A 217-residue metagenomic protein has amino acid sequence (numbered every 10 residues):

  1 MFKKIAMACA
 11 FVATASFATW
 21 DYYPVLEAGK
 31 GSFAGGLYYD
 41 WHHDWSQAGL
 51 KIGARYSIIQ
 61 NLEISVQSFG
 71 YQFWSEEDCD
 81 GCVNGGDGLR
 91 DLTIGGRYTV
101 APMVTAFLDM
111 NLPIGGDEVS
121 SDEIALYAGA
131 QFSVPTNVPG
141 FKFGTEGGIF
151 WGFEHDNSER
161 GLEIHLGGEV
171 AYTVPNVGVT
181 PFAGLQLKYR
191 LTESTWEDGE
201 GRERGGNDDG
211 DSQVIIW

Functional and structural regions predicted by a protein language model:
M1-E27: Cleavable N-terminal export/targeting peptides
A18-E118, A125-P139, F143, I149-W151 (+1 more regions): Transmembrane beta-barrel domains of Gram-negative outer membranes and organellar outer membranes
S121-A125, E159-E163: Hydrophobic alpha-helical segments and helix-packing faces
G144-H155, G161-G168: Histidine/lysine/aspartate-rich catalytic loop segments that bind and position anionic ligands
